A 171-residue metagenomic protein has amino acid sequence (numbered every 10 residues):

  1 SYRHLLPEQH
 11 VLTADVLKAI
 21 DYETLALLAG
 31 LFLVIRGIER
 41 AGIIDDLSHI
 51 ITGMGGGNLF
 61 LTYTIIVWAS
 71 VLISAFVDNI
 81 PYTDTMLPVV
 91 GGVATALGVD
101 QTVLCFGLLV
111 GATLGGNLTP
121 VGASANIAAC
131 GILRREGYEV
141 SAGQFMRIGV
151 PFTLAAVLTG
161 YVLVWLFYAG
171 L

Functional and structural regions predicted by a protein language model:
S1-F60: Hydrophobic transmembrane alpha-helices of multi-pass solute/ion transporters
S1-Y2, V157-L163: Hydrophobic core of alpha-helical transmembrane segments in multi-pass integral membrane proteins
A19-V34, P88, G92-A96, P151-L158: Small-residue-rich segments of transmembrane alpha-helices in multi-pass membrane proteins, especially helix faces
I35, T119, L163-W165: C-terminal TM-helix exit segments that contain a strictly Trp-centered aromatic cap at the helix terminus
R40-Y138: Membrane-interfacial helix-loop connectors
G131-A155: Interfacial loop-to-transmembrane junctions
Y161-L171: Juxtamembrane boundary at the C-terminal end of a transmembrane helix
